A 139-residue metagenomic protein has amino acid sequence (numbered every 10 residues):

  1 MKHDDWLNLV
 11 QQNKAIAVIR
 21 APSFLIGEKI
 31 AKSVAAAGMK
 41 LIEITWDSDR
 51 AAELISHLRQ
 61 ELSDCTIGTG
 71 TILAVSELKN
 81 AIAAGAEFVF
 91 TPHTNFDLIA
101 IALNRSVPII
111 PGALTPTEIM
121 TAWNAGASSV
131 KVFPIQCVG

Functional and structural regions predicted by a protein language model:
M1-G85, N104: Conserved N-terminal beta1-alpha1 strand-loop-helix module at the mouth
R50, L73-S76, I82-G139: Conserved anion-binding
